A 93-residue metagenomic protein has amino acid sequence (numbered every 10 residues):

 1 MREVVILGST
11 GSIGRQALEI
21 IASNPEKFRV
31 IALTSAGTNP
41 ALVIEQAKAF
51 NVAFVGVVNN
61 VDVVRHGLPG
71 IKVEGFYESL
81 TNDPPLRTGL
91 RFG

Functional and structural regions predicted by a protein language model:
M1-F54: N-terminal Rossmann-like dinucleotide-binding module
S9, A36-G37, N59, G75-Y77 (+1 more regions): Fold-independent oxyanion-binding glycine-rich loops and adjacent beta-strand/coil segments at enzyme active sites
L42, V63-V64, N82: Short active-site-adjacent helix-start/loop capping segments
Q46-G75: Phosphate-bearing ligand-interacting subdomains that bind or position ATP/ADP/UDP/GDP/NAD(P) or nucleotide-linked
G67-F92: A structured beta-alpha segment of the ubiquitous adenosine-cofactor-binding alpha/beta core
